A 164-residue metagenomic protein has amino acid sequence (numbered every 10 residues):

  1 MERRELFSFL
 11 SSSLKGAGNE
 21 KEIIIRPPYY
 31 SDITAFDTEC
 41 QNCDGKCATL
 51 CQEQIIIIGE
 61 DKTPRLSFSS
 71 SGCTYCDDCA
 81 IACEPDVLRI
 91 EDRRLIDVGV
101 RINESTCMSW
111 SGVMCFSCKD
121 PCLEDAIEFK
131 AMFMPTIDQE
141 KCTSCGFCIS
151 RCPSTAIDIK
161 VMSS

Functional and structural regions predicted by a protein language model:
M1-S164: Non-ligating segments of multi-cofactor redox enzymes
